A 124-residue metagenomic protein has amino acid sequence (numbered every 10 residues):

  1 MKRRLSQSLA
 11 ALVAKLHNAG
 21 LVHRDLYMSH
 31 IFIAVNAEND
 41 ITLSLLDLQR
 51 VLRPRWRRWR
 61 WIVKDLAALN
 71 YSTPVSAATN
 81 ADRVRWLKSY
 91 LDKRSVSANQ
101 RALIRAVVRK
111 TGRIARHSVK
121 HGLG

Functional and structural regions predicted by a protein language model:
M1-R24, S29, L66: Conserved kinase catalytic-core helix
H17, V22, N36-N39, R57-R60: Residue-level signal for the start and early helices of compact helical domains
D25, V35, L52-P54: Activation segment
Y27, A34, S72: Conserved residues at the C-terminal ends of beta-strands
H30-L45: Conserved protein kinase catalytic/activation segment
E38, I62, K120-G124: Short, low-complexity, intrinsically disordered N-terminal peptides in bacterial proteins
I41-K110: C-lobe/activation-segment region of protein kinase-like
L103-L123: Short, amphipathic C-terminal "tail helix"
